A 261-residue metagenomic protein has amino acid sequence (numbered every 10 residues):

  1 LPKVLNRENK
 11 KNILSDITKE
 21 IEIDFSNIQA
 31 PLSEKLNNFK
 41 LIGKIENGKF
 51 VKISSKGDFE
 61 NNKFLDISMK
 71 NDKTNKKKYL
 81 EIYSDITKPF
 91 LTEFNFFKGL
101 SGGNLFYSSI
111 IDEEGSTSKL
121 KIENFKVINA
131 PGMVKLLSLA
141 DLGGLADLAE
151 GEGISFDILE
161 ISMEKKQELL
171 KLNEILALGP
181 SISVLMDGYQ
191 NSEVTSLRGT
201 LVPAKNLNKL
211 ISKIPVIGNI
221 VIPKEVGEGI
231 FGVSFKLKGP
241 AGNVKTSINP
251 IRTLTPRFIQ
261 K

Functional and structural regions predicted by a protein language model:
L1-I158, S162-L170, I175, I182-K261: Membrane-proximal interfacial segments on either side of biological membranes
